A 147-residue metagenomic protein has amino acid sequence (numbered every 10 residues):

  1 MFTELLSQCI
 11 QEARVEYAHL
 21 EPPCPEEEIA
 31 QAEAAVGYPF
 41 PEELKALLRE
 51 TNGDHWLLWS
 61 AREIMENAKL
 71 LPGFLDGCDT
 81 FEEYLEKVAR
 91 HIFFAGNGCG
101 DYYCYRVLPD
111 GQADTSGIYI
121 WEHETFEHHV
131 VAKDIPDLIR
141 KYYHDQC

Functional and structural regions predicted by a protein language model:
M1-Y103, Q146: A surface-exposed partner-binding patch
F2-T3, I64, E124, H128-V131: Intrinsic-disorder-associated interaction segments
E12, E16, E122-H123, E127: Short, functionally important structural connectors and interaction interfaces within domains
Y84, G111-Q112: Short glycine/serine/proline-enriched coil/turn segments at secondary-structure junctions
G98, P109, E122-E124: Short, flexible loop/turn elements at secondary-structure junctions
Y103-P109: Short, surface-exposed beta-strand/loop micro-motifs that present aromatic residues
A113-I120: Intrinsically disordered, low-complexity regulatory segments enriched in Ser/Thr/Pro and charged residues
T125-H144: Compact, glycine/acidic-enriched structural inserts
